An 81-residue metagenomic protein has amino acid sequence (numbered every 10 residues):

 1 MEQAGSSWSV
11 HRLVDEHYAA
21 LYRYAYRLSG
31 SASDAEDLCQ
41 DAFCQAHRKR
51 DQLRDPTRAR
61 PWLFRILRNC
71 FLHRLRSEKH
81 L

Functional and structural regions predicted by a protein language model:
M1-R23, S33-E36, H47: A short, charge-rich alpha-helical start-of-domain segment used by transcription regulators
E2-L13, A59, L63, F71-L75: Solvent-exposed, well-ordered amphipathic alpha-helical segments that flank/support binding or catalytic loops
H11, A32, S77-L81: Conserved H-loop
E16, L28, R65-I66, R74: Conserved catalytic core of Hanks-type protein kinase domains
R23, D37-C44, R48, T57-N69: Structural recognition of an alpha-helix C-terminal capping motif at a helix-to-coil junction
D51-R54, R68-L81: Arg/Lys-rich amphipathic alpha helix in sigma70-family domain 2
